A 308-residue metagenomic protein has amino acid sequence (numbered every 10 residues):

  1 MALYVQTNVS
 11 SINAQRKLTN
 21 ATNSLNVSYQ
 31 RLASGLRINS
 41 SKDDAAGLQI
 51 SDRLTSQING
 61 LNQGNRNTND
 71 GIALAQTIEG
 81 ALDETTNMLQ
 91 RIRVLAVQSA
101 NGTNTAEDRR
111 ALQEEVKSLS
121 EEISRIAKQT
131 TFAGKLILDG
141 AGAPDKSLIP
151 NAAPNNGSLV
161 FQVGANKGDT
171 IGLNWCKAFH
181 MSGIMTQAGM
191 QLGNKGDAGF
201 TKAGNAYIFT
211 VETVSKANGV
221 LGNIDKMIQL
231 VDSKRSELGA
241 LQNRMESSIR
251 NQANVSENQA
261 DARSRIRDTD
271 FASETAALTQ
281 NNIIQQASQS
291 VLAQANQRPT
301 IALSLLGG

Functional and structural regions predicted by a protein language model:
M1-G308: Primary detection of the long, small/polar-rich alpha-helical "axial" segments characteristic of bacterial flagellar
